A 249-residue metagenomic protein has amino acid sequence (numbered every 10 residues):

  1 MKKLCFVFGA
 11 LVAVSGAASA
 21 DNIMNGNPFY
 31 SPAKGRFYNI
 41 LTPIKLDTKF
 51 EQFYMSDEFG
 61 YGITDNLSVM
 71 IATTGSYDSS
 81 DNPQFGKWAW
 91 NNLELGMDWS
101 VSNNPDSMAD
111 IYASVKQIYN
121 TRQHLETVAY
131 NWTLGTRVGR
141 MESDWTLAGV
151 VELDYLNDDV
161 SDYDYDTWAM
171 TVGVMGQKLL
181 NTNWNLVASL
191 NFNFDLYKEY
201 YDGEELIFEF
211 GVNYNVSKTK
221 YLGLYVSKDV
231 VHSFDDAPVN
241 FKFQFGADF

Functional and structural regions predicted by a protein language model:
M1-N25: Cleavable N-terminal export/targeting peptides
S19-D159, A169, M175-F249: Transmembrane beta-barrel domains of Gram-negative outer membranes and organellar outer membranes
